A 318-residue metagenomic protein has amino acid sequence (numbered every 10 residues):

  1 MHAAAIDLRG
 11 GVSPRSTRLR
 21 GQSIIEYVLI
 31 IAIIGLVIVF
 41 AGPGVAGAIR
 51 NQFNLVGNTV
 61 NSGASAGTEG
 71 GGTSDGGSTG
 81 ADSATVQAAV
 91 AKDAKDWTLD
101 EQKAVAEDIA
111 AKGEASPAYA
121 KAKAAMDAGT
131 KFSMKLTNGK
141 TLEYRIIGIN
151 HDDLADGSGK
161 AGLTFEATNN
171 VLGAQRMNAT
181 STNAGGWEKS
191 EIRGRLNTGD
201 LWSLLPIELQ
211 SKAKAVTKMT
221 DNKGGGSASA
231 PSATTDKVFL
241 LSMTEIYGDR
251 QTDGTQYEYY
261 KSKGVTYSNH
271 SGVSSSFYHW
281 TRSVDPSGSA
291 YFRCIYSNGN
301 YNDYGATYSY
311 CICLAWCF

Functional and structural regions predicted by a protein language model:
M1-R20: N-terminal leader/signal peptides at the extreme start of proteins
G11-P14, G72, G76, Y260 (+1 more regions): Intrinsically disordered, low-complexity segments
S16-R18, I30, C294: Short, flexible coil/turn micro-motifs enriched in small/turn-prone residues
G21-G42: N-terminal single-pass transmembrane signal-anchor helix
G42-D75: Aliphatic-rich helix starts adjacent to a transmembrane/signal segment
G80-F318: Collagenous Gly-X-Y triple-helix signature in extracellular proteins
